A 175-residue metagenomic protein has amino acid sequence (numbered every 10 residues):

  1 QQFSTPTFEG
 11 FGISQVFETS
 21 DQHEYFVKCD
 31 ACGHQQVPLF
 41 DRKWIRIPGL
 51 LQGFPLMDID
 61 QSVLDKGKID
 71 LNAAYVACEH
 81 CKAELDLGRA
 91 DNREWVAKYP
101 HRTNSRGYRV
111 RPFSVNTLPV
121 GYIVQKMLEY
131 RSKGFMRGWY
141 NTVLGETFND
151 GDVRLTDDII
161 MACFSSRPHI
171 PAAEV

Functional and structural regions predicted by a protein language model:
Q1-D158, A162-V175: Short, flexible loop motifs at catalytic/binding sites
